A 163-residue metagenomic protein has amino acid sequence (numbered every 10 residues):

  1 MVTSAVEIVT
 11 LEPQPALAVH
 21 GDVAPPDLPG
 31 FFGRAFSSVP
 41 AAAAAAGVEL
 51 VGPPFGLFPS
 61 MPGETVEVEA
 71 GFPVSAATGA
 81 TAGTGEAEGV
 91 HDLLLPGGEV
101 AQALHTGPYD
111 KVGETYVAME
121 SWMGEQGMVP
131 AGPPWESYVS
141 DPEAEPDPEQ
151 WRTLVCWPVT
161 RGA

Functional and structural regions predicted by a protein language model:
M1-A163: A solvent-exposed interaction/effector surface
